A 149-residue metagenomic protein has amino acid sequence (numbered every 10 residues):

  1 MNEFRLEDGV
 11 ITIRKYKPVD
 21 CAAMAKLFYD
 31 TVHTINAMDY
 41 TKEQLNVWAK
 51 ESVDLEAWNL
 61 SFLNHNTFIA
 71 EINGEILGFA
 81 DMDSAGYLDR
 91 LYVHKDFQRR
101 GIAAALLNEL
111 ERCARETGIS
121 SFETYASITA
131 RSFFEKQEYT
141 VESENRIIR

Functional and structural regions predicted by a protein language model:
T12-K26: A short beta-loop-alpha structural element at the N-terminal edge of CoA-dependent acyl/N-acetyltransferase catalytic
A25, Y29-E56: Conserved GNAT-fold acetyl-CoA-binding loop/helix
V53-I69: A short helix-loop-beta-strand connector motif used in the catalytic cores of GNAT acetyltransferases and, in some
N66-G78, D83: Conserved beta-hairpin
L91-Q98: A short, internal acetyl-CoA/4′-phosphopantetheine-binding micro-motif in the GNAT/acyltransferase core
R99-R112: Conserved acetyl-CoA-binding loop-helix of GNAT-fold acetyltransferases
A114-S127: Conserved GNAT acetyl-CoA-binding A-motif
E123-Y125, T140-R149: Conserved catalytic-core motifs of GNAT/GCN5-like acyltransferases
